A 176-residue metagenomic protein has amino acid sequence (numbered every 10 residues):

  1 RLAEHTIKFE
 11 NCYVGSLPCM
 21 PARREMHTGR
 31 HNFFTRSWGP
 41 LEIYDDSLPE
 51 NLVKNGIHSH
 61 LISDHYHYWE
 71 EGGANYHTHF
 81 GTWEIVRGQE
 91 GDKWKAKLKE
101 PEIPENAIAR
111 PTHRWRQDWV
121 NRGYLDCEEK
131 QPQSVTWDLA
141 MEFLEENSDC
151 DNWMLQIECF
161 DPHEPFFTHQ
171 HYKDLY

Functional and structural regions predicted by a protein language model:
R1-A3, M26, L52, N152-C159: Beta-strand elements within well-structured catalytic alpha/beta cores of enzymes that handle phosphate/sulfate esters
R1-I7, S16: Active-site-proximal N-terminal segment of extracellular/periplasmic enzymes that hydrolyze or transfer
E4, E50, K54, D138 (+1 more regions): Replace "anionic and nucleotidyl ligands
F9-E10, N55-H58, C150-W153: Loop/turn elements at helix/coil->beta-strand transitions in domains of secreted/extracellular proteins
N11-S16, L61-S63, M154-D161: Short beta-strand segments
G15-P18, A109: Short glycine-enriched loops at secondary-structure junctions
R23-C127, Q170: Catalytic-site neighborhoods of secreted/periplasmic enzymes that process anionic sulfate/phosphate groups
N75-E84, R116-D118, D126-Y176: Active-site regions of oxyanion-processing enzymes, predominantly non-cytosolic
